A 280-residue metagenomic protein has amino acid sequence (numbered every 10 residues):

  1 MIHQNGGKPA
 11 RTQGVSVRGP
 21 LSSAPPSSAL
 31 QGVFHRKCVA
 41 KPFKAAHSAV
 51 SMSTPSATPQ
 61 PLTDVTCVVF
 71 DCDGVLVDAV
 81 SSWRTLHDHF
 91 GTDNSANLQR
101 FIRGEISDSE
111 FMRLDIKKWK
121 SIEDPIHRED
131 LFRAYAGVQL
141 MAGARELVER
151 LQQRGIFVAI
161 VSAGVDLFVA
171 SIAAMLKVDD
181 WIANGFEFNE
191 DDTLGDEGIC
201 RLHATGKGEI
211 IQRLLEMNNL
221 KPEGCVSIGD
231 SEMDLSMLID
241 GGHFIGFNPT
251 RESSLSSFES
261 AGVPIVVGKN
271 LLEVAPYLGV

Functional and structural regions predicted by a protein language model:
M1-L21, A29-L30: N-terminal chloroplast transit peptides
S53-S109, R113: Active-site neighborhood of HAD-like aspartate-dependent phosphohydrolases
M112-E146: Metal-dependent phosphoesterase signature
F132-D166: Short, acidic loop-to-helix structural element flanking the phosphoryl-transfer center in phosphate-processing enzymes
S162-A163, G224-V266: Acidic, Mg2+-coordinating phosphoryl-transfer loop and its flanking beta/alpha structural elements, shared across
A170-C225: Substrate-recognition "cap/lid" segment bordering the active-site pocket of phosphatases
A183-N189, P249-S253, N270-L272: Short, acidic/turn-prone active-site loops that include or flank metal/cofactor- and phosphate-binding residues
